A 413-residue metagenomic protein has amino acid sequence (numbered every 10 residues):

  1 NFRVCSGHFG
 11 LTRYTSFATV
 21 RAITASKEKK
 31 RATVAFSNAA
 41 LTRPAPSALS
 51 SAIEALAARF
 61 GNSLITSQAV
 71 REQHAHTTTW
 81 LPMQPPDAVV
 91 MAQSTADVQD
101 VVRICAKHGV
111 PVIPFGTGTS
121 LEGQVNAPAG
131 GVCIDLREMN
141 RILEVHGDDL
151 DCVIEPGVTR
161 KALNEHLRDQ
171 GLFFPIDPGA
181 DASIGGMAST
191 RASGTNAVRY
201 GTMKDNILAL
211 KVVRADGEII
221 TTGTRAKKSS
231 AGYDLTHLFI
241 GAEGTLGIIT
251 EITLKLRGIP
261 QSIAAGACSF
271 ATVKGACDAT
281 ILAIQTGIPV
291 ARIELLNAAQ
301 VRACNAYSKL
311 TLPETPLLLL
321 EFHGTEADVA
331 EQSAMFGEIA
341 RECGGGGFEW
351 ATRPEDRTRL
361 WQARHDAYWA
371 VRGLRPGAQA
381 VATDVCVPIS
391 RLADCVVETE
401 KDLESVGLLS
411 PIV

Functional and structural regions predicted by a protein language model:
N1-C5: N-terminal chloroplast transit peptides
F17-R103, T119-L150, Q300-S308, P354-D384 (+1 more regions): N-terminal flexible segment immediately upstream of the FAD-binding catalytic core in FAD-dependent oxidoreductases
T66-H74, G258, A264, S269 (+1 more regions): C-terminal substrate-recognition/cap domain of FAD-linked oxidoreductases
S67, F115, D135-R137, D177 (+5 more regions): Generic beta-strand/beta-sheet core signal
R141-E294: FAD-binding subdomain of flavoenzyme oxidoreductases
